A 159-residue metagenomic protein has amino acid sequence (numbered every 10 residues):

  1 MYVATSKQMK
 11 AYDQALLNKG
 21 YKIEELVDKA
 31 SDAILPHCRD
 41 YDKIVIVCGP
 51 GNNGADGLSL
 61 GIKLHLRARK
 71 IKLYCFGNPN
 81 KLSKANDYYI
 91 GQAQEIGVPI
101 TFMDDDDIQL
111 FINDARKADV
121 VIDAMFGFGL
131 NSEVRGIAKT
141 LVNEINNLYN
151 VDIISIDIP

Functional and structural regions predicted by a protein language model:
M1-A4, Y41-P159: Glycine-rich phosphate/dinucleotide-binding loop and adjoining beta-alpha-beta core of small-molecule
M1-D42: Positively charged, low-complexity intrinsically disordered leader regions
